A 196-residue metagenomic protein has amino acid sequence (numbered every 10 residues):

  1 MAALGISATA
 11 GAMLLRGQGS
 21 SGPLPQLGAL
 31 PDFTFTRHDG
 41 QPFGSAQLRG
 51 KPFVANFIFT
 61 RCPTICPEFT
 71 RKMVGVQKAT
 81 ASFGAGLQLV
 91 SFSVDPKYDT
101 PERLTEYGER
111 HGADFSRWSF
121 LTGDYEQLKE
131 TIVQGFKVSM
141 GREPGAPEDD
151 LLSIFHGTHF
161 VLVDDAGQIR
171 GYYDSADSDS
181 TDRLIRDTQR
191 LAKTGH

Functional and structural regions predicted by a protein language model:
M1-D32, T36, T194-H196: N-terminal targeting signals for export/organelle localization
L30-P31, F53, G157-H159: Short loop/turn microsegments at loop-to-beta-strand junctions
T36-R37, V163: Hydrophobic alpha-helical segments, especially N-terminal targeting/anchoring helices
F43-M73, L89-V90: Short active-site neighborhood of thiol/selenol oxidoreductases, capturing the structured segment around
P52, R61, Q77-G84, H111 (+3 more regions): Sec/Tat-exported extracytoplasmic proteins
T70-T131: Structural microenvironment flanking redox-active thiols in thiol-disulfide oxidoreductases
G145-H196: Thiol-/selenol-based redox modules, centered on thioredoxin-like and closely related oxidoreductase domains
